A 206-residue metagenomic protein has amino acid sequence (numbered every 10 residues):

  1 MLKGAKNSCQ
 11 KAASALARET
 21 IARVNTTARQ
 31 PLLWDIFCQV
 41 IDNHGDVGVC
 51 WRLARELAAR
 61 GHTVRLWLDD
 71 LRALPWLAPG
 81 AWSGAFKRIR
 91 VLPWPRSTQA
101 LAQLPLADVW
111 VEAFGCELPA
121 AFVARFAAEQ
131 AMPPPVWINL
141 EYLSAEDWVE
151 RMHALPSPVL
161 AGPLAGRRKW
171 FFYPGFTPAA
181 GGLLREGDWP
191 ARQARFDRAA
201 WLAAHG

Functional and structural regions predicted by a protein language model:
M1, I21-V24: Short hydrophobic transmembrane-like helices used for membrane targeting/insertion
Q30-W34: Extreme N-terminal starter segment of soluble prokaryotic enzymes
D35-G166: Active-site and donor-binding regions of nucleotide-sugar-utilizing enzymes
E141-G206: A nucleotide-sugar donor-handling region in carbohydrate enzymes
